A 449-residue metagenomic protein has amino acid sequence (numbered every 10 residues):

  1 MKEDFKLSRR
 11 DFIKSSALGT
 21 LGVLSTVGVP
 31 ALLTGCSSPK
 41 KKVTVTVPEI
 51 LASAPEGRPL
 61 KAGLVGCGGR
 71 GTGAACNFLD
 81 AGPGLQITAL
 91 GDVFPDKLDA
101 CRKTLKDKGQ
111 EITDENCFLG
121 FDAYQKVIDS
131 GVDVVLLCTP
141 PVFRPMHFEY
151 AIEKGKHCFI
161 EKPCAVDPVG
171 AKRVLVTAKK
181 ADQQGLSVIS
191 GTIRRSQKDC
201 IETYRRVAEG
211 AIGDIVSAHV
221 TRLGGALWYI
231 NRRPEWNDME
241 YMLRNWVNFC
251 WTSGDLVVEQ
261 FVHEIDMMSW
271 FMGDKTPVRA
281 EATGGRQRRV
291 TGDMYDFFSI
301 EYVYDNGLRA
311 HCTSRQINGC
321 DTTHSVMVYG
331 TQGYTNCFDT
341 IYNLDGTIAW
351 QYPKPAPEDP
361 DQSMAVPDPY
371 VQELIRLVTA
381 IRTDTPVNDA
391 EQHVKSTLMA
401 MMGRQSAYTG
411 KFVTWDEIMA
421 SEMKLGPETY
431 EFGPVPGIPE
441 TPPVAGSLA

Functional and structural regions predicted by a protein language model:
K2-V23: N-terminal secretory signal peptides and thylakoid transit peptides that target proteins across membranes
G19, V23, P30-K108, M268: N-terminal Rossmann-like dinucleotide-binding module
G66, R70, Q184-S190, R194-G292 (+6 more regions): Predominantly a Rossmann-like dinucleotide-binding segment in NAD(P)-dependent oxidoreductases
Q86-I87, W350-Q362, A380-K395: Glycine- and charged-residue-rich phosphate/anionic-cofactor binding loop of Rossmann-like
Q110-L137: A structured beta-alpha segment of the ubiquitous adenosine-cofactor-binding alpha/beta core
P141, P145-S196, G210: Beta-strand-loop-alpha-helix segment that lines the small-molecule cofactor/substrate pocket of alpha/beta enzymes
S187, G213-H219, S406-M423, F432-A445: C-terminal capping/lid region of NAD(P)-dependent oxidoreductase domains
D305-Q372, E417: NAD(P)-dinucleotide binding in Rossmann-like oxidoreductases
